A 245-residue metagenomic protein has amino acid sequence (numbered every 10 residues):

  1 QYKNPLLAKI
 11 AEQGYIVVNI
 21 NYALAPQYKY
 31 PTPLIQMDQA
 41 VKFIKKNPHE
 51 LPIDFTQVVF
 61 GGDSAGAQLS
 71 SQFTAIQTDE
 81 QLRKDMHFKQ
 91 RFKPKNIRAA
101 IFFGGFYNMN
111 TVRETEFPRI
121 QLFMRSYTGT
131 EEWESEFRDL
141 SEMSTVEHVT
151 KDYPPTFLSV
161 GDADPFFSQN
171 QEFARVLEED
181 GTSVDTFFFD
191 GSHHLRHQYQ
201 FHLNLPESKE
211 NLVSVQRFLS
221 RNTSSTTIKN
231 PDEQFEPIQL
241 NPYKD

Functional and structural regions predicted by a protein language model:
Q1-D245: Alpha/beta-hydrolase superfamily serine-hydrolase fold, recognizing
